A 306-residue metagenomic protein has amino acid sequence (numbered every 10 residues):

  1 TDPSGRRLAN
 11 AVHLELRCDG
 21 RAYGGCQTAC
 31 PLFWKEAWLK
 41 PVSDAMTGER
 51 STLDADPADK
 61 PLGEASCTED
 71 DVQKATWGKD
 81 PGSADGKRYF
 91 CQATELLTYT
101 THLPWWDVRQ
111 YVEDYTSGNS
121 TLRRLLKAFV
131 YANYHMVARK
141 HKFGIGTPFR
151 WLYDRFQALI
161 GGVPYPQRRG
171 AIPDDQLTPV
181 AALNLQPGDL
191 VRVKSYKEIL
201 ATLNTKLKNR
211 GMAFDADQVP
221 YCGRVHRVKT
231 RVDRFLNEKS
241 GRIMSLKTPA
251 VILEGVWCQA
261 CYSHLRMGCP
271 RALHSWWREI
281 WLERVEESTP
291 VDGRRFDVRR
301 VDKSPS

Functional and structural regions predicted by a protein language model:
T1-P57, L62, V72-W77, S83-P187 (+1 more regions): Basic/aromatic-rich interaction segments and small domains that mediate binding to polyanionic partners
G188-R192: Generic structural signal for buried aliphatic residues
